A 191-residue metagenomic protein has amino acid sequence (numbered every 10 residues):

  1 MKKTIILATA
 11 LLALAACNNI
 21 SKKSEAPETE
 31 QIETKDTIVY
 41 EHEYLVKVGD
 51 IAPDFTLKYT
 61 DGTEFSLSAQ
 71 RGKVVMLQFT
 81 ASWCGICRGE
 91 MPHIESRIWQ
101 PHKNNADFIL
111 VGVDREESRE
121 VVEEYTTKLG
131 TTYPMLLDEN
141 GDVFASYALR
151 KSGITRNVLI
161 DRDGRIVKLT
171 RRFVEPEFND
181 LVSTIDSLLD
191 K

Functional and structural regions predicted by a protein language model:
M1-A52, K191: N-terminal targeting signals for export/organelle localization
I32, T155-K191: Thiol-/selenol-based redox modules, centered on thioredoxin-like and closely related oxidoreductase domains
A52-P53, V75, I154-R156: Short loop/turn microsegments at loop-to-beta-strand junctions
F65-R88: Short active-site neighborhood of thiol/selenol oxidoreductases, capturing the structured segment around
K73-V74, G89-G112, T127: Conserved helix-turn-beta segment immediately C-terminal to the redox Cys motif in thioredoxin-like folds
A81, R115, N140: Active-site loop/turn elements of alpha/beta-hydrolase fold enzymes, especially the short glycine-/histidine-rich
V111, E123-R162: Short, internal strand/loop/helix patches that form the active-site neighborhood or redox-interaction surface
